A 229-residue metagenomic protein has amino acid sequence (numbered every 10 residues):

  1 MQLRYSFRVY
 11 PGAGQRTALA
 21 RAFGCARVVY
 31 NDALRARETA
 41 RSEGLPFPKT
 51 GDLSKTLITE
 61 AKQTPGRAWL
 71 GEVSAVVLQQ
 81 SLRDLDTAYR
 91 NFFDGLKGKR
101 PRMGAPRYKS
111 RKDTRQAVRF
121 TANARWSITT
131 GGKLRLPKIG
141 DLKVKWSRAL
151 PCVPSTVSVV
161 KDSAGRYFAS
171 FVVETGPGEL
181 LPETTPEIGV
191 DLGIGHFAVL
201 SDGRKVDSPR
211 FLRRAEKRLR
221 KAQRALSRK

Functional and structural regions predicted by a protein language model:
M1-K229: Nucleic-acid substrate recognition interfaces
